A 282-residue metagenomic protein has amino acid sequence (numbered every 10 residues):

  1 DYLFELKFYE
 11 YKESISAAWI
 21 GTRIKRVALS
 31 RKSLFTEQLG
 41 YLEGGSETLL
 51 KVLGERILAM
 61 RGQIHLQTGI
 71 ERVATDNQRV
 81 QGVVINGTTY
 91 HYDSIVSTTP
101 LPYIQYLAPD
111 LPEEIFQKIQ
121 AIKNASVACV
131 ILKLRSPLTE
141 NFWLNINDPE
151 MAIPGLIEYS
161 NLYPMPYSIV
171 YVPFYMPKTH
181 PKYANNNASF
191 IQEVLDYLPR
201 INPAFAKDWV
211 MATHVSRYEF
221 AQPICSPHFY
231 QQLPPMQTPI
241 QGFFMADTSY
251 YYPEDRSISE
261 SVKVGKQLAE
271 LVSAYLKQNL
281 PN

Functional and structural regions predicted by a protein language model:
D1-D76, T98: Active-site/ligand-binding neighborhood in enzyme catalytic cores
L42, S46, L50, N187 (+2 more regions): Generic structural signal for well-ordered, non-membrane alpha-helical segments in soluble metabolic enzymes
Q63-H65, M211-H214, F244: General small-molecule cofactor/ligand-binding pocket signal
G69-A184, A188, Q192-F205, S216 (+1 more regions): Mid-domain catalytic core of redox enzymes that form a hydrophobic substrate pocket/lid adjacent to a catalytic redox
Q105-Y106, P223, P253: Glycine/Thr-rich phosphate-binding loops of Rossmann-like dinucleotide-binding domains
Y171, P235-E254, E260, V264: Short FAD-binding loop at a beta-strand-to-alpha-helix junction that anchors the flavin cofactor in diverse
A221-Q231: Charged, often glycine-rich, active-site loop that binds/positions anionic groups
V262-L280: Internal hydrophobic alpha-helix adjacent to the cofactor/substrate pocket in enzyme cavities
